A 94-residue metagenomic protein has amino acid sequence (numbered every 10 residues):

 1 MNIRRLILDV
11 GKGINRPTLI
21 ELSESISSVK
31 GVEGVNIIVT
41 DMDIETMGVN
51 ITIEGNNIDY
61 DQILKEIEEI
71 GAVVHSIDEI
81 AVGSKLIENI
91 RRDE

Functional and structural regions predicted by a protein language model:
M1-E94: Long, contiguous binding/interaction regions
